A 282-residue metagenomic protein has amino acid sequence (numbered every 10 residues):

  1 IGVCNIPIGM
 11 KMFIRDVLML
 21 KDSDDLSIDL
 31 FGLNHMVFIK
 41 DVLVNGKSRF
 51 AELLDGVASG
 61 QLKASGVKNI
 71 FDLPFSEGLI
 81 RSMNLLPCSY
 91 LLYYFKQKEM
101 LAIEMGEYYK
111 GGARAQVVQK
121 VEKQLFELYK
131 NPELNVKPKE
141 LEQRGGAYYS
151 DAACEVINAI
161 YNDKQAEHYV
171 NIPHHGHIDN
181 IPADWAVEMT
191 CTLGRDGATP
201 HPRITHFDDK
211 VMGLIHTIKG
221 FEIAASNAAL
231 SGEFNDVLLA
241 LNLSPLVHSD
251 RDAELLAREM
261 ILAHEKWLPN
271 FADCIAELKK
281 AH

Functional and structural regions predicted by a protein language model:
I1-I8: Short, acidic/small-residue loops that bind anionic groups at enzyme active sites
M10-H282: Long, compositionally biased stretches enriched for glycine and/or charged residues
